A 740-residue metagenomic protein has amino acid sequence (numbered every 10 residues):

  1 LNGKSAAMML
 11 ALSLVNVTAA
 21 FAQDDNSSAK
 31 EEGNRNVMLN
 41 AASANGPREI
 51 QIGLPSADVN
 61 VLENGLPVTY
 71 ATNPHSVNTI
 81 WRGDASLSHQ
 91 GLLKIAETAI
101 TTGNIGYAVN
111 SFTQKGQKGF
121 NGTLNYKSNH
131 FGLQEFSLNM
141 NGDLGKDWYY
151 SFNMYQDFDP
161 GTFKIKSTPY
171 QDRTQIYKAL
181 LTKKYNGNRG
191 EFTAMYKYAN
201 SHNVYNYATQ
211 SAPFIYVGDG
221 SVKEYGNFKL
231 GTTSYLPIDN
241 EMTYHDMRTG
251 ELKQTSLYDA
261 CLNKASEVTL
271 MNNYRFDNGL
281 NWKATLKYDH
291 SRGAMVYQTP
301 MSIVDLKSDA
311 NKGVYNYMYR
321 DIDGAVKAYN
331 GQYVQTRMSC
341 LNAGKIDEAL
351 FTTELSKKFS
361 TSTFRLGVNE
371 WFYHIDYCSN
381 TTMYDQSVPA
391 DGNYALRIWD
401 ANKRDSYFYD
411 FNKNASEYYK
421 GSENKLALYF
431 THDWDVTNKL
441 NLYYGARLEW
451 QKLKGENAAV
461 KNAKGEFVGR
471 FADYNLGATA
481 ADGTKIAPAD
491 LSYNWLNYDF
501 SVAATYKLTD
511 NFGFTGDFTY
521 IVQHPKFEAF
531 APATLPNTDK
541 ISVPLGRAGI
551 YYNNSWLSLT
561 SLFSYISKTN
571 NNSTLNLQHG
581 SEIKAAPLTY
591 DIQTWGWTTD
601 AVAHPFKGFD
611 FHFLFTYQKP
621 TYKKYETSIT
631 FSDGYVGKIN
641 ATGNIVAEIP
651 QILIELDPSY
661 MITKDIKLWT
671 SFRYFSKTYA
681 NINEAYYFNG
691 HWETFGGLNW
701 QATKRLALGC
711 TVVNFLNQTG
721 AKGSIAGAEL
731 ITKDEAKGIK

Functional and structural regions predicted by a protein language model:
A22-P67, K94: Extracytoplasmic beta-strand/coil segments of soluble accessory domains associated with Gram-negative outer-membrane
N60, L93, A108-Q114, N121-H130 (+6 more regions): Predominantly transmembrane beta-strands of Gram-negative outer membrane beta-barrel pores used for transport
T69-H75, I80-T123: A beta-strand signature from Gram-negative outer-membrane beta-barrel systems, especially the internal plug domain
N121, D147-Y150, G187-F192, G279-W282 (+9 more regions): Repeated loop/turn-to-beta-strand initiation elements of outer-membrane beta-barrel proteins
P169, T182, E191-T269, A294-C340 (+1 more regions): Acidic/polar loop-and-plug regions of large Gram-negative outer-membrane beta-barrel proteins
T255, D539-A548, A601-F606, D610-H612 (+1 more regions): Conserved C-terminal beta-signal and adjacent last beta-strands/turns of outer-membrane beta-barrel proteins
I346, K358, T363-Y373, C378-T382 (+6 more regions): Structural signature of Gram-negative outer-membrane beta-barrels, strongest in the C-terminal barrel of TonB-dependent
N438, W556-S558, L562-L577, A585-I682: Gram-negative outer-membrane beta-barrel transporters
